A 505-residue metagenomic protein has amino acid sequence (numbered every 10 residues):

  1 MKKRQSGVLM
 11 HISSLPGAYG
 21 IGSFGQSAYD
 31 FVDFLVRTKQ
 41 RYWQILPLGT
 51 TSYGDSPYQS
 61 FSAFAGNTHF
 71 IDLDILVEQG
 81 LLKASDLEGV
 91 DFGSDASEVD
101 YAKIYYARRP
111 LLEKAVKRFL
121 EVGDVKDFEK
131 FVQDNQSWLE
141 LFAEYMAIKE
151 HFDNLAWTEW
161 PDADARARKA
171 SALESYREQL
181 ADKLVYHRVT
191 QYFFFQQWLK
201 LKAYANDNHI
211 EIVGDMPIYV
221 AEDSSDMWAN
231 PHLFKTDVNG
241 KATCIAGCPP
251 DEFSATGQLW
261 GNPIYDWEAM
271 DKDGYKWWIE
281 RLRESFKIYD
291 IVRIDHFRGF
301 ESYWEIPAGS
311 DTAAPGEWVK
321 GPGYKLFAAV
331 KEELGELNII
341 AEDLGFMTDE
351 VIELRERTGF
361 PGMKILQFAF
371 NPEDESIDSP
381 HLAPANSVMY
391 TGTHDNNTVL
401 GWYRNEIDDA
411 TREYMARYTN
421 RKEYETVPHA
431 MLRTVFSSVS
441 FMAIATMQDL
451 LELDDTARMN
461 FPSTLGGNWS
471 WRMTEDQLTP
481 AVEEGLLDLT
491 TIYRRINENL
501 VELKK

Functional and structural regions predicted by a protein language model:
M1-A84: Trp/Phe/Arg-rich N-terminal binding region typifying the photolyase-homology
H11, D55-Q191, F195, V220-I444 (+2 more regions): Alpha-amylase-like alpha-glycosidases and glucanotransferases acting on alpha-linked glucans and related
Q26-D30, T38-R41, F193-Q196, E280 (+1 more regions): Short, well-structured alpha-helical interface segments that form or flank functional binding sites
F31-L46, L201-Y204, N208-I210, W278-D295: Conserved catalytic-core segments centered on acid/base and nucleophilic motifs
H187-V220: Conserved, well-ordered alpha-helix/loop/beta-strand core segments that scaffold catalytic motifs
E452-K504: Structured C-terminal cap/extension of enzyme domains
